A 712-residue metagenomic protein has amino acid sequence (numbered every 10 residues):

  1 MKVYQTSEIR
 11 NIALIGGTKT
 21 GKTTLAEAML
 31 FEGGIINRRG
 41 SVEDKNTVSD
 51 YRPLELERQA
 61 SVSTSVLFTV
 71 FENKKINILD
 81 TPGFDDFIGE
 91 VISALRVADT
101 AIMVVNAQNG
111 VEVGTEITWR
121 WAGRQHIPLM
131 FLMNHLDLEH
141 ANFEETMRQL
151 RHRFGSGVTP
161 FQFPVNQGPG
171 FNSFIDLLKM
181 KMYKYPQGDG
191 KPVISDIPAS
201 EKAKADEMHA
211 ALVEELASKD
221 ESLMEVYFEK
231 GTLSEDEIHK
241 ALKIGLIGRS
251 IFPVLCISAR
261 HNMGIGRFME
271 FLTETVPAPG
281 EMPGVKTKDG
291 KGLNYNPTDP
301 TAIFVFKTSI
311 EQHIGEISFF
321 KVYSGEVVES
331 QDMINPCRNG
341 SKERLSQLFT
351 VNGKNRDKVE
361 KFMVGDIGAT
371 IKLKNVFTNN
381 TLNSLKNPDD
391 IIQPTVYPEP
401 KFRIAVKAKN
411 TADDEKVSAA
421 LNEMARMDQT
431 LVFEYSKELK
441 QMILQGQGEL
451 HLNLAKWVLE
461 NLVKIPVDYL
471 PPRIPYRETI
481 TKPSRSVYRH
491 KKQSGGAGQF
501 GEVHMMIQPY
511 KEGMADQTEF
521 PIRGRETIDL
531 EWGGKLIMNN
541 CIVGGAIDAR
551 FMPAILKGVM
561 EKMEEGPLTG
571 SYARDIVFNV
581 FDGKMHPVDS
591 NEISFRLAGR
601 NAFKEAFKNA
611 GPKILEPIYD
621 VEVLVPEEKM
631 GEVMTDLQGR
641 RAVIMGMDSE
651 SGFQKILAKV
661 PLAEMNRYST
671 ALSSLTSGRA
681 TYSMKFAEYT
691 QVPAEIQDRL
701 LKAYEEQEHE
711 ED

Functional and structural regions predicted by a protein language model:
M1-D712: Structural and coupling elements of P-loop NTPases
